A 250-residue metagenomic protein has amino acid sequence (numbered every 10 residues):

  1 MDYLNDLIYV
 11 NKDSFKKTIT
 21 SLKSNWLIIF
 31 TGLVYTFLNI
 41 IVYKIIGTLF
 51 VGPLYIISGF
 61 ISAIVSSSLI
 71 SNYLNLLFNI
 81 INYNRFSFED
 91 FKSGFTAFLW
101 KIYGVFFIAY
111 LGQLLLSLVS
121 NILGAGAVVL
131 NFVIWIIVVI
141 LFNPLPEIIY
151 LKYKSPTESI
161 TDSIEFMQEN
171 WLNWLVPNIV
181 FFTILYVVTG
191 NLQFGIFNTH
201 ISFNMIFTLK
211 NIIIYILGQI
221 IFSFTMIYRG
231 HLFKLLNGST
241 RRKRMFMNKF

Functional and structural regions predicted by a protein language model:
M1-F250: Hydrophobic alpha-helical membrane segments
